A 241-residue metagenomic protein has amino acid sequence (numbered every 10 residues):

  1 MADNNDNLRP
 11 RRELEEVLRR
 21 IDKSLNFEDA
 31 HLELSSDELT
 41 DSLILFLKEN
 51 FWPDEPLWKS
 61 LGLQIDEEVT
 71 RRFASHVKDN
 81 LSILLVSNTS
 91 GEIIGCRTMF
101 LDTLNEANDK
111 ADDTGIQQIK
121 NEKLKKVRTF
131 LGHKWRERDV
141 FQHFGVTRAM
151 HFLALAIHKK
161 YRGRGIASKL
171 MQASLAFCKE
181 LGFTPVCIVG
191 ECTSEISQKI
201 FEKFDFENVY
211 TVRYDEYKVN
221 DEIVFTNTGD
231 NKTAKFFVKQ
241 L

Functional and structural regions predicted by a protein language model:
A30-L45: A short beta-loop-alpha structural element at the N-terminal edge of CoA-dependent acyl/N-acetyltransferase catalytic
L45-L61, N105: Helix-loop element at the rim of GNAT/NAT acetyltransferase active sites that forms part of the acceptor-substrate
P56-S82, S87-N88, T98, D139 (+1 more regions): Active-site rim helix/loop that mediates acceptor-substrate recognition in acyltransferases
D79-L101, A156-Y161, K239: Conserved beta-hairpin
E92-A154, Y210-D230: Conserved acyl-donor/pantetheine-binding loop and adjacent beta-alpha core of acyl/acetyltransferases and related
R138-V146, K169-P185: Conserved acyl-CoA
R148-M150, C178-T193, K203: Conserved GNAT acetyl-CoA-binding A-motif
H151-I157, G163-C178: Conserved acetyl-CoA-binding loop-helix of GNAT-fold acetyltransferases
